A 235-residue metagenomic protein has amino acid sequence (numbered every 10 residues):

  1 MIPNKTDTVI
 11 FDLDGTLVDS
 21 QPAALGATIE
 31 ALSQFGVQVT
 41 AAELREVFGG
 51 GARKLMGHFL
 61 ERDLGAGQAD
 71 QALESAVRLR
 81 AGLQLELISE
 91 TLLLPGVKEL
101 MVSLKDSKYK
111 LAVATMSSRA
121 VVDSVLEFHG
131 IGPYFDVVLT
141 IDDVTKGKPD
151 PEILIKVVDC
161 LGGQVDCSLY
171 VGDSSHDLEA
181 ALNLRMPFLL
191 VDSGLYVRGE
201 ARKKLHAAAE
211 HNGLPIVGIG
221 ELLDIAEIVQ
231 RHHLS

Functional and structural regions predicted by a protein language model:
I2-R45: Active-site neighborhood of HAD-like aspartate-dependent phosphohydrolases
K5, L85-V113, R119-D123, P151: Short, acidic loop-to-helix structural element flanking the phosphoryl-transfer center in phosphate-processing enzymes
T8, G147-L178: Conserved Lys-Pro-Asp/Glu-containing loop-to-beta segment of HAD-superfamily phosphomonoesterases, centered on
A31-L32, G51-Q68, V125, V157-V158: Helix-loop "lid/cap" segments that line or gate small-molecule binding pockets
Q38, I131-D136, Q164: Conserved H-loop
L60-E99, S107: Metal-dependent phosphoesterase signature
Y170-V217: Acidic, Mg2+-coordinating phosphoryl-transfer loop and its flanking beta/alpha structural elements, shared across
